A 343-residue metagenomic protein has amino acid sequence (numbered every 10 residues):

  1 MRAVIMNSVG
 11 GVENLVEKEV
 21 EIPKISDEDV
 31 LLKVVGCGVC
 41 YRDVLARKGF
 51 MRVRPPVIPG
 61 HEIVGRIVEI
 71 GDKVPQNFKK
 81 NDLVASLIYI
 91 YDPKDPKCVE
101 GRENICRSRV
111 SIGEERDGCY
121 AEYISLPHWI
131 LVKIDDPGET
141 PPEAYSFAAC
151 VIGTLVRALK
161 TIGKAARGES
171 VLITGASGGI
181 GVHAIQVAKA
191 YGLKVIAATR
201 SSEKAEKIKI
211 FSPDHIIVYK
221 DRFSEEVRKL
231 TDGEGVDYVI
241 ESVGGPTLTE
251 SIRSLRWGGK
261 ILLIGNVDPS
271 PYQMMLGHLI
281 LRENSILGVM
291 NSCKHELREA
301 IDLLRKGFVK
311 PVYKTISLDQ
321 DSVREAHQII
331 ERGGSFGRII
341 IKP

Functional and structural regions predicted by a protein language model:
E21-C37, F50-V99, D135-G138: Glycine-rich beta-strand-centered segment in the early N-terminal region that forms part of a ligand/cofactor-binding
E62, D82-L83, K97, Y123 (+3 more regions): Residue-level marker of beta-strand positions
I90-G175: NAD(P)H dinucleotide-binding glycine-rich loop of Rossmann-like/cofactor-binding domains, especially the beta1-alpha1
G138-D221: Mid-domain Rossmann-like dinucleotide-binding core that forms the NAD(H)/NADP(H) cofactor-binding site
G163, I196, E206-S285: Glycine-rich cofactor phosphate-binding loops and adjacent beta1-alpha1 units of small-molecule cofactor enzyme domains
S201, V267, S292: Residues in the short beta-alpha loop(s) of Rossmann-like NAD(P)-binding domains
I252, K294-P343: C-terminal hydrophobic helical "lid"/dimerization subdomain of Rossmann-like NAD(P)H-dependent oxidoreductases
G259-L262, Q273-Y313: Rossmann-fold dehydrogenase core element
